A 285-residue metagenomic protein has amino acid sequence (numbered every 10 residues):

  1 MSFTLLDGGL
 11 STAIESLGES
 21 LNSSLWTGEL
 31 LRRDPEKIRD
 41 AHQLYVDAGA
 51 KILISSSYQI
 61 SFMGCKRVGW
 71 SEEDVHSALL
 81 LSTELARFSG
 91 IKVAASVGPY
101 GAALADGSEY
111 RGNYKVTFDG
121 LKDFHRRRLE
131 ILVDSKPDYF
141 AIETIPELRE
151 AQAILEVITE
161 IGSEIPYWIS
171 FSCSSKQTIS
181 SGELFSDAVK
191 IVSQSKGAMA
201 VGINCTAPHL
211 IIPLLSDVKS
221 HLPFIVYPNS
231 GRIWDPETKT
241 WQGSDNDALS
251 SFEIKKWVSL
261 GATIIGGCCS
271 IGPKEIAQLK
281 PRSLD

Functional and structural regions predicted by a protein language model:
M1-D285: Domain-level signal for soluble alpha/beta catalytic cores
